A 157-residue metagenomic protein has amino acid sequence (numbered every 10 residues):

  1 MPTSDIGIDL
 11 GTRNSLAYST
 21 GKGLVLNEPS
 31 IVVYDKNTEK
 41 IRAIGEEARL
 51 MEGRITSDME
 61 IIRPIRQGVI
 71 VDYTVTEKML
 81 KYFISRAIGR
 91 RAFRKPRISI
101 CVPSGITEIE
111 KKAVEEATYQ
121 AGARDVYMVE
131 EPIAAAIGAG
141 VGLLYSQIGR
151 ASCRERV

Functional and structural regions predicted by a protein language model:
M1-S152: Nucleotide/phosphate-binding catalytic cleft detector across ATP-hydrolyzing and phosphate-transferring enzymes
C153-V157: A short, hydrophobic C-terminal helix/tail in secreted or cell-surface proteins
